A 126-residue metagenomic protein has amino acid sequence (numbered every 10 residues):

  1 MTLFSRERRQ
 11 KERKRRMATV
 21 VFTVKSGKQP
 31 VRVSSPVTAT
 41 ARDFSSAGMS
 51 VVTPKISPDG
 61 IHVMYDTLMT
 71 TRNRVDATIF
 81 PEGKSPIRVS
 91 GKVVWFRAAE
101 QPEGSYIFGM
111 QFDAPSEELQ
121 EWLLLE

Functional and structural regions predicted by a protein language model:
M1-E126: Structured alpha-helical
